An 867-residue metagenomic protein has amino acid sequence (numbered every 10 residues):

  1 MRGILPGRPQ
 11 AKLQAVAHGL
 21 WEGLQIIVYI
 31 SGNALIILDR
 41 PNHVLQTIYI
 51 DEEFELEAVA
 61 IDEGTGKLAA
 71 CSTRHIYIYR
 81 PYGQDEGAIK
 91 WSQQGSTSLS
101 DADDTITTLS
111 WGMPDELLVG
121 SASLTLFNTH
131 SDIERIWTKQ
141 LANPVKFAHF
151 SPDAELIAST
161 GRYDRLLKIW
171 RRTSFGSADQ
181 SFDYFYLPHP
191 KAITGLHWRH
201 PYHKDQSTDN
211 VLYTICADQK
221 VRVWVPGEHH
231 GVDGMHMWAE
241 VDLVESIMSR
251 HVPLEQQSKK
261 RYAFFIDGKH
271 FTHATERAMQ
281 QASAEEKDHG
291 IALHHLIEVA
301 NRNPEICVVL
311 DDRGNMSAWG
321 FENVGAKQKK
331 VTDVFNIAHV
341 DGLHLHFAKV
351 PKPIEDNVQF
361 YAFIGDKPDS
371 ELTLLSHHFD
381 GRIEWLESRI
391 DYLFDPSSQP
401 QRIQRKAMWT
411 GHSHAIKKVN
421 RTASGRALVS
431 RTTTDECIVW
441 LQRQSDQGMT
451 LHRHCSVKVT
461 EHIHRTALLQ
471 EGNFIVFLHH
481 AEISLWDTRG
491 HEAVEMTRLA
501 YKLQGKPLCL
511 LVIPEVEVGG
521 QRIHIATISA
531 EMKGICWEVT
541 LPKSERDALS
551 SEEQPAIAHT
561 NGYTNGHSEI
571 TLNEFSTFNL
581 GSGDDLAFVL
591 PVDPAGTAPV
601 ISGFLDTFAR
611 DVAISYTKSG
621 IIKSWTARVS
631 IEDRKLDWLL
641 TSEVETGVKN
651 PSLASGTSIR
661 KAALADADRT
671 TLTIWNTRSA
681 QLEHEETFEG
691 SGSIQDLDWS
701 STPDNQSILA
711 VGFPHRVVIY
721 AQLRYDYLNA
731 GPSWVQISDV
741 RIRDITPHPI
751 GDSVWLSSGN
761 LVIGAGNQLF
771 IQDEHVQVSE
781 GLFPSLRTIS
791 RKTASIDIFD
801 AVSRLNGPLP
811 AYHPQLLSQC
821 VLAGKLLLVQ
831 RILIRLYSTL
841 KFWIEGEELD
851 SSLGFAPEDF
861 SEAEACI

Functional and structural regions predicted by a protein language model:
M1-L5, L826: Sequence/structural signature of beta-propeller modules and their immediately flanking N-terminal secretory/stalk
A11-P41, E53-W91, T97-E134, K139-G176 (+2 more regions): Eukaryotic assembly scaffold/adaptor repeat-domain signature, activating on surface loops/turns that link repeats
L45: Conserved active-site-adjacent core of cysteine acyl-enzyme catalytic domains
I48: An N-terminal RHG(E/S)-centered segment typical of histidine phosphatases
E245, R787-T788: E2/UBC-UEV (E2-variant) core
E553, P784-R787: Short intrinsically disordered coil segments
S790-K792: Intrinsically disordered, low-complexity regulatory regions associated with ubiquitination proteins
